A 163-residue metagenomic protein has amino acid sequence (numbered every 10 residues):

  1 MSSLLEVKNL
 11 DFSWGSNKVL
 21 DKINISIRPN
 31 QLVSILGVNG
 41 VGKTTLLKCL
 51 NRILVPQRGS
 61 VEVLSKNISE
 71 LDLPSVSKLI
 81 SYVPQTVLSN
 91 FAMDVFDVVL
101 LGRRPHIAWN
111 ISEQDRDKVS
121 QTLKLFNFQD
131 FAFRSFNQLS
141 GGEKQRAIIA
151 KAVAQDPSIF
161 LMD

Functional and structural regions predicted by a protein language model:
L5, L20-K22: Conserved structural motif at the start of ABC-family nucleotide-binding domains
L36-V38: The feature captures the beta-strand-to-loop junction immediately N-terminal to the Walker
N51: Helix-to-loop junction immediately C-terminal to a conserved catalytic motif
G59-N67, V76: Conserved ABC transporter NBD signature motif
L100, E113-F131, D156: Conserved ABC ATPase "signature" region
S135-L139, E143: Conserved ABC ATPase signature
F160-D163: Catalytic Walker B motif of ABC-type/P-loop ATPase nucleotide-binding domains
